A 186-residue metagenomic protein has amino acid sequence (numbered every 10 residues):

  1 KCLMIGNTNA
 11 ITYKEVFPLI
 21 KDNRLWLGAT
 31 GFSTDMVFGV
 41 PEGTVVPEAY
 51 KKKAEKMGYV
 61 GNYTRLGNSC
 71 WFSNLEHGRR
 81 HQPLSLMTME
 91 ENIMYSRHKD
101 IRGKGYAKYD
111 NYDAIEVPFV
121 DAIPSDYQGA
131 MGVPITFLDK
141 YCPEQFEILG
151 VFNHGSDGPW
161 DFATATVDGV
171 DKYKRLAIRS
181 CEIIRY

Functional and structural regions predicted by a protein language model:
K1-Y186: Class I S-adenosyl-L-methionine-dependent methyltransferase catalytic core
